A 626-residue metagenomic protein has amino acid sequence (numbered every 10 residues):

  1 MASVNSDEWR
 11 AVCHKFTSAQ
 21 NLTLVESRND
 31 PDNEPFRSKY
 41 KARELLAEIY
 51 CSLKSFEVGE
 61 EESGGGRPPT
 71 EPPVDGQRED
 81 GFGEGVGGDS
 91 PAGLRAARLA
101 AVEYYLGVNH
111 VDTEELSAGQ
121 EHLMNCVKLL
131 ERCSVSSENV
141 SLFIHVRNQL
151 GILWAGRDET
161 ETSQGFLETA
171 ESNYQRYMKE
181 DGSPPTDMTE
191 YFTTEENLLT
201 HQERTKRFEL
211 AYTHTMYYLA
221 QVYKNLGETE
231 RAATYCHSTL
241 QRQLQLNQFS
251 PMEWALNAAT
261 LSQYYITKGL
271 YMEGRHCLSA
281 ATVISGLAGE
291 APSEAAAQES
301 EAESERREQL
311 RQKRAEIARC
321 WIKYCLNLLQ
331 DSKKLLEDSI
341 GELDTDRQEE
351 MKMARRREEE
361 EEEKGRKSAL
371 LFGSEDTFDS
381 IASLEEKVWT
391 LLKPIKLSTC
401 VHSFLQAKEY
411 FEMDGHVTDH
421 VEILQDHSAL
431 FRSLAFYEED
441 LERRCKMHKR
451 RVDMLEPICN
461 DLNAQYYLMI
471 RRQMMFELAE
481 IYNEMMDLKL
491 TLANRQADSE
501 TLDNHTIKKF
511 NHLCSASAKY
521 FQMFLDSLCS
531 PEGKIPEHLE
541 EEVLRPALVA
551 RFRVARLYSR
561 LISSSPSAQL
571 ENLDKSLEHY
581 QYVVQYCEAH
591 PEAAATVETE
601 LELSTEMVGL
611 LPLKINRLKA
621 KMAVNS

Functional and structural regions predicted by a protein language model:
M1-S626: Extended alpha-helical scaffold/coiled-coil
